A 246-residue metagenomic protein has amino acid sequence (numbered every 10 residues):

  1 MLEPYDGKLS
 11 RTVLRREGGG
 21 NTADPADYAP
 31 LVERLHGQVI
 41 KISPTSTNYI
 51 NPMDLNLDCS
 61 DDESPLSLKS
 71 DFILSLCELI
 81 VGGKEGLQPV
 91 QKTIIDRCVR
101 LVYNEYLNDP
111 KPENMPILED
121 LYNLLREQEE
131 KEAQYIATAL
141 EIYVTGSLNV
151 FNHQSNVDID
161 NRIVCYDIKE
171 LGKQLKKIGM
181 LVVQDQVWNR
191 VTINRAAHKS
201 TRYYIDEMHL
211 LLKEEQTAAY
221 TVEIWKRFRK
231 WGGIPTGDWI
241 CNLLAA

Functional and structural regions predicted by a protein language model:
E17-G18: Short linear segments in intrinsically disordered or otherwise low-structure-confidence regions
A26-G37, I42-S46, N51-G233, G237: P-loop NTPase motor domains
D238-N242: A short beta-strand-to-loop transition that corresponds to the Sensor-1 phosphate-sensing loop of AAA+ P-loop ATPases
A245-A246: C-terminal regions of RecA-like/P-loop NTPase motor modules
